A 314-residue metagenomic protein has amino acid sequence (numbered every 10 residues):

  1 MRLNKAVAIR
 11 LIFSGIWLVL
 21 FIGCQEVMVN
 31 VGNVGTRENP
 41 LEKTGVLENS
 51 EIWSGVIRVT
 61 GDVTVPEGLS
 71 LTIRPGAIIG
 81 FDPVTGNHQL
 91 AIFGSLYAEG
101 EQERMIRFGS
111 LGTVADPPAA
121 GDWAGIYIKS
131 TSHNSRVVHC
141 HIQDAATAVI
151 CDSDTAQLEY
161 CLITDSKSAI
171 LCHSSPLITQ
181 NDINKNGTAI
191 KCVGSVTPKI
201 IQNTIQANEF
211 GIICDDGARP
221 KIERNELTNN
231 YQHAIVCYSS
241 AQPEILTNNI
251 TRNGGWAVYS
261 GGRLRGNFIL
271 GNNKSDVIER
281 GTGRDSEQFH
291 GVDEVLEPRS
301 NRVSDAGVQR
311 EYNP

Functional and structural regions predicted by a protein language model:
R2-F13: Bacterial N-terminal signal peptides that target proteins for export
L20-G23: C-terminal motif of bacterial Sec signal peptides marking the signal peptidase cleavage site
Q25-P314: Beta-strand/loop edge motif enriched in small/polar residues
